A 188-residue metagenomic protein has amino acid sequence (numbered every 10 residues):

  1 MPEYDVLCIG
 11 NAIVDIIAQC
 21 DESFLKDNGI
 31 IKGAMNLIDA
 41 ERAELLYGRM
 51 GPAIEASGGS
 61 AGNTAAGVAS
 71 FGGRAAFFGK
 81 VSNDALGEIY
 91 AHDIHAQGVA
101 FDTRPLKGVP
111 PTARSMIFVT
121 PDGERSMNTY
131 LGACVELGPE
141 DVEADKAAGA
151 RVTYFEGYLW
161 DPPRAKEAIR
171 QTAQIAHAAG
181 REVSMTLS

Functional and structural regions predicted by a protein language model:
M1-F78, E88: Glycine-rich phosphate/adenosyl-contacting loop at the front of the ribokinase-like
I9-N11, K80-N83, L106, V119-P121 (+2 more regions): Cofactor-binding loop segments of dinucleotide-utilizing enzymes, especially the Rossmann-like FAD- and NAD(P)+-binding
A69, H95, Q174-A178: Anion (oxyanion) recognition and catalysis
A75-F77, F101, V183: Hydrophobic beta-strand scaffold residues
D93-P110: A glycine-rich helix N-cap at a beta->alpha junction
D102-K107, I117-K166: Conserved phosphate-binding/catalytic loop of the ribokinase/pfkB sugar-kinase fold
V152-S188: Conserved beta-alpha-beta core of the PfkB/ribokinase-like small-molecule kinase fold
